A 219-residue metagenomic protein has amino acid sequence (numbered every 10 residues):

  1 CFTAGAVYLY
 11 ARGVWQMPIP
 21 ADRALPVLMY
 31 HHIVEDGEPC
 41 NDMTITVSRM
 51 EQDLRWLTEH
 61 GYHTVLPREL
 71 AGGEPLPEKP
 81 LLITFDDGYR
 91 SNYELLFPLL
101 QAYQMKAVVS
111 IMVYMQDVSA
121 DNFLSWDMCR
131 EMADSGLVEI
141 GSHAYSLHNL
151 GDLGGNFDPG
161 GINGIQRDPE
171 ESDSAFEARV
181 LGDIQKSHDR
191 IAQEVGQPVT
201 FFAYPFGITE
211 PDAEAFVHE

Functional and structural regions predicted by a protein language model:
F2-P80: N-terminal pre-catalytic segment of deacetylase/amide-hydrolase enzymes
L28, H32-V34, K79-L81, Q101-E210: Metal-dependent polysaccharide deacetylase catalytic core of the NodB/CE4 family, i.e., the active-site-bearing domain
E38, P75, N92-E94, P211-D212: Short N-terminal helix/helix-N-cap motif within the alpha/beta-hydrolase-1
M50, Y93, V180, I184: Aromatic/hydrophobic pocket-lining residues that form the small-molecule binding cavity in soluble enzyme cores
T58, A133, H218-E219: Non-catalytic positions within long, well-ordered alpha-helices that form the structural scaffold/packing of enzyme
E69, P80, T84, G88-L96: Membrane-embedded segments
I208-E219: Substrate-binding cleft/loops of secretory-pathway carbohydrate-active enzymes
